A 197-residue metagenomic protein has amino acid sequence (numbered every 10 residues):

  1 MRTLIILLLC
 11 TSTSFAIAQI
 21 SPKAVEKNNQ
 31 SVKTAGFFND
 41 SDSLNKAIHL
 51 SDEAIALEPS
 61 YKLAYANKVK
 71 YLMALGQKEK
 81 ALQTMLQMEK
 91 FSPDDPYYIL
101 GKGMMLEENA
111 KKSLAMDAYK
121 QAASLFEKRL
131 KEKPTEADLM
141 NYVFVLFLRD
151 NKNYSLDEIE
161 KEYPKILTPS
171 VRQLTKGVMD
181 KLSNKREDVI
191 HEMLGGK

Functional and structural regions predicted by a protein language model:
V32, G36, K70, M104 (+1 more regions): Residue-level recognition of tetratricopeptide repeat
S41, L75, N109, R149-N151: Structural motif corresponding to the intra-repeat A-B loop/turn of tetratricopeptide repeats
E53-A54, Q87-M88, A122, R129 (+1 more regions): Canonical positions in the second alpha-helix
P59, S92-P93, E127, L167: Short coil turns that delineate tetratricopeptide repeat
L148-K197: Terminal, low-structured helical/coil segments at or just beyond the last alpha-helical repeat
